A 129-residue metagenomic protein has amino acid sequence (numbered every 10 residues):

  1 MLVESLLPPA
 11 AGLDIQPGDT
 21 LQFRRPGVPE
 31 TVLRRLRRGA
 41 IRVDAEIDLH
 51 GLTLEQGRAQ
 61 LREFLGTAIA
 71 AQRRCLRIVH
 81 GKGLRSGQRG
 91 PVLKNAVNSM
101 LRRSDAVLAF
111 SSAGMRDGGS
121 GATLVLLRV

Functional and structural regions predicted by a protein language model:
M1-C75, V79-V129: Long, charged, low-complexity intrinsically disordered regions
